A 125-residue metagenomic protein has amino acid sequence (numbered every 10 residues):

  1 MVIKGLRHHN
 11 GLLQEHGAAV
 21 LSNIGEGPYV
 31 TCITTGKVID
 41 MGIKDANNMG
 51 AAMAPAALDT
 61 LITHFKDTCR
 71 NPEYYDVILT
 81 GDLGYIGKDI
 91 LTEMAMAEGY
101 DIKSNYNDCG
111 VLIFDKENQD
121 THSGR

Functional and structural regions predicted by a protein language model:
M1, N48, N71, G84-G87: Alpha-helix initiation/capping motif
V2-I62, D67, V111-L112: Condensing-enzyme catalytic core mediating Claisen C-C bond formation in acyl metabolism
N23-E26, G50-A51, D76-R125: Claisen-condensing/thiolase-fold acyl-transfer catalytic domains that form or cleave C-C bonds in fatty acid
A56-E73, I86-I90, M94: Conserved active-site "lid/cap" helical segment
